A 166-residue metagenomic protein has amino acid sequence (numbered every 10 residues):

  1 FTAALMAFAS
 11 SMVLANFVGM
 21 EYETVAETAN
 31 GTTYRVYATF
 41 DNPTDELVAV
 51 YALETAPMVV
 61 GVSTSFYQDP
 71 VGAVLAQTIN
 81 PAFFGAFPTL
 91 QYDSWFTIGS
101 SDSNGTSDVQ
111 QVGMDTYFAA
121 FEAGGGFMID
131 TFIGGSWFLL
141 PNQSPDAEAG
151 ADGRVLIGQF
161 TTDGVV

Functional and structural regions predicted by a protein language model:
F1-A3: Bacterial N-terminal signal peptides that target proteins for export
M6-A15: Sec/Tat signal peptide C-region and signal peptidase I cleavage site
N16-V166: Non-catalytic macromolecular-recognition regions in eukaryotic signaling proteins
